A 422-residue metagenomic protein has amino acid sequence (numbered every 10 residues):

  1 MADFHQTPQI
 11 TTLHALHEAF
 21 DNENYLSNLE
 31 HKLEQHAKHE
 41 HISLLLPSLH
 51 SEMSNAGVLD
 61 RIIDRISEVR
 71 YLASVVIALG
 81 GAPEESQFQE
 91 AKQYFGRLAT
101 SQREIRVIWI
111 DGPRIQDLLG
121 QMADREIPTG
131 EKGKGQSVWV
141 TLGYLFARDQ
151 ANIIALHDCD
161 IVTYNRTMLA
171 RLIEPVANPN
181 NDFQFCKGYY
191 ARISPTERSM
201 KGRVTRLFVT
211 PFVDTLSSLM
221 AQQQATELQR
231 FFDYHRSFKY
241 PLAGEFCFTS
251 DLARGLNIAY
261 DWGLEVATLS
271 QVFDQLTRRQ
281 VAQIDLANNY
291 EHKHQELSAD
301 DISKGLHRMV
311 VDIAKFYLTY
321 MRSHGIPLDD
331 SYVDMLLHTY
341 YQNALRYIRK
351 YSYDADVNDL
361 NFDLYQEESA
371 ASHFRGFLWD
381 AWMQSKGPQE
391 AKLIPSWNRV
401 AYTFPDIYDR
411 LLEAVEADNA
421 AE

Functional and structural regions predicted by a protein language model:
M1-D21, Y290-H292, E296-E422: Terminal low-complexity segments of carbohydrate-biosynthetic enzymes
M1-Y71: N-proximal low-complexity "stem/linker" segments adjacent to membrane-targeting elements
Y71-P83, R106-I110: Short beta-strand/loop segment that forms part of the nucleotide-sugar
S86-Q150: Active-site-proximal specificity loops/subdomain of glycosyltransferases
R148-V162: Short beta-strand-to-loop acidic/aromatic patch adjacent to the donor-nucleotide binding site
V162-P195: Conserved donor-nucleotide/metal-binding helix-loop-beta segment in metal-dependent transferases, i.e., the alpha-helix
E197-R203, S217-E245: A recurrent flexible, glycine/aromatic-enriched loop bordering the glycosyltransferase active site that acts as
Y260, S270-N289: Catalytic donor-sugar/metal-binding loop of nucleotide-sugar-dependent glycosyltransferases
